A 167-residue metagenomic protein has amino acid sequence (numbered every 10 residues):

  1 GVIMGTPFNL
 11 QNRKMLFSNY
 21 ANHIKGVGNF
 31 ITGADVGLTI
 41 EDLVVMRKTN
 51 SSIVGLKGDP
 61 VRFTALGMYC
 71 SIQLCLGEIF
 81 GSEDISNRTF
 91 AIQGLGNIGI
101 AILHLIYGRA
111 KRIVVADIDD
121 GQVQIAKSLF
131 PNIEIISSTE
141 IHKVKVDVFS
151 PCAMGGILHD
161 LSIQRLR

Functional and structural regions predicted by a protein language model:
V2-E83: Glycine/serine-rich phosphate-binding loop and adjoining beta1-alpha1 elements at the start of nucleotide-handling
G5-K14, G99-H104, I163: Short glycine/threonine-rich loop-to-helix capping motif typified by GTGT followed within a few residues by an Asp-Pro
F17-A21, L103, V123, L161-Q164: Short amphipathic alpha-helical segments and helix-helix/interface helices
K25, R47, Y107, H142 (+1 more regions): Alpha-helix boundary recognition
F30-D35, V54-L56, V115-D117, S137 (+1 more regions): General beta-strand structural signal in soluble alpha/beta enzymes
T39-I40, G99, Q122-V123, G156-H159: Flexible loop/turn segments at secondary-structure boundaries
D59-V146: Glycine-rich phosphate/diphosphate-binding loop of Rossmann-like nucleotide-binding domains
V148-L158, Q164-R167: ADP-ribose/adenylate-binding Rossmann-like module
